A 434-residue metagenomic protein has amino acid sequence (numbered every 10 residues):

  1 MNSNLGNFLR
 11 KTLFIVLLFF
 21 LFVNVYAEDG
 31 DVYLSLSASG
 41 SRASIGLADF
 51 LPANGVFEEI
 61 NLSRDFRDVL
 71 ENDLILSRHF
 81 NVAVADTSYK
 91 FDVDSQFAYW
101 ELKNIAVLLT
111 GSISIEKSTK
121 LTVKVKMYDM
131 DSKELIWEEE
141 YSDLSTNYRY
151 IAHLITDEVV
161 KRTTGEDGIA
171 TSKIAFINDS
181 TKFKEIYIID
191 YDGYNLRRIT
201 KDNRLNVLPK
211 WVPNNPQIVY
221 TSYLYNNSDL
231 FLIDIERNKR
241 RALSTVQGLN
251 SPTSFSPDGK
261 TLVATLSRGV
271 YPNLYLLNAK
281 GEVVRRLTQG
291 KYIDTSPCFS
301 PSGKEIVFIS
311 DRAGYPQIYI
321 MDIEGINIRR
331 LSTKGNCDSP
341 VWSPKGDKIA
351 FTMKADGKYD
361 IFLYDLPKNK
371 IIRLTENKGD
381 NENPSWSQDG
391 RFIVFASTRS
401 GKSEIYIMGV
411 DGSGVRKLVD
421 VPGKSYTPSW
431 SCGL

Functional and structural regions predicted by a protein language model:
A27-A43, D131-T200: C-terminal/domain-edge helix-coil "capping" segments
D29-Y99, L109: Short beta-strand->alpha-helix linker/helix-N-cap micro-motif that forms a surface specificity/interaction loop
V93-E158: Amphipathic beta-strand/beta-sheet edge segments enriched in Tyr/Trp
D131, D190-Y194, D234-N238, N278-E282 (+3 more regions): Short loop/turn segments that connect beta-strands within beta-propeller blades
D167, N178-E185, N203-R204, T221-D229 (+10 more regions): A flexible loop/linker signature enriched in serine peptidases of the S9 family
I169-A170, P213-N214, P257-D258, P301-S302 (+3 more regions): Residue-level detector of Asp-centered blade-edge/turn motifs that repeat once per structural unit in beta-propeller
I174, I218-V219, G259-V263, G303-V307 (+2 more regions): Hydrophobic beta-strand positions that form the internal "hydrophobic ladder" of WD40/Gbeta-like beta-propeller blades
M408-L434: Blade-level signature of beta-propeller repeat domains, shared across WD40, Kelch, NHL, RCC1 and BNR/Asp-box propellers
